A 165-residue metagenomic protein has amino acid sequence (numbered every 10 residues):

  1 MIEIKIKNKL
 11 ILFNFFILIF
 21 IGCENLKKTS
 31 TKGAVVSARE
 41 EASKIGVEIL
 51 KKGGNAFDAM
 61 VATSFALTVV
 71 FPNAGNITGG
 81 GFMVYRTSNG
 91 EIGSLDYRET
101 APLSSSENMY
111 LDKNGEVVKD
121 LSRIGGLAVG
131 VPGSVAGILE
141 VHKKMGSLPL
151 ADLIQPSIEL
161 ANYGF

Functional and structural regions predicted by a protein language model:
I2-I11: Bacterial N-terminal signal peptides that target proteins for export
I11-F20: Bacterial N-terminal signal peptides
E24-K44, E48, A56-F165: Noncatalytic scaffold domains of N-terminal-nucleophile
